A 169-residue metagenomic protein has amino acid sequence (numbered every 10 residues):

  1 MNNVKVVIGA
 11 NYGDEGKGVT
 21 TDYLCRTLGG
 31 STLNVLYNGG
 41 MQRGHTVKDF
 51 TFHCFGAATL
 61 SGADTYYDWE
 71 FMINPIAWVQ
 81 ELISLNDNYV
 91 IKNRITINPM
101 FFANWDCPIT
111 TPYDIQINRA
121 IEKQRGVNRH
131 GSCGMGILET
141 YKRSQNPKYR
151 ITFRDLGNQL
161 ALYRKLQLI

Functional and structural regions predicted by a protein language model:
M1-I169: Non-transmembrane, aqueous-exposed alpha-helical and coiled segments at domain scale
